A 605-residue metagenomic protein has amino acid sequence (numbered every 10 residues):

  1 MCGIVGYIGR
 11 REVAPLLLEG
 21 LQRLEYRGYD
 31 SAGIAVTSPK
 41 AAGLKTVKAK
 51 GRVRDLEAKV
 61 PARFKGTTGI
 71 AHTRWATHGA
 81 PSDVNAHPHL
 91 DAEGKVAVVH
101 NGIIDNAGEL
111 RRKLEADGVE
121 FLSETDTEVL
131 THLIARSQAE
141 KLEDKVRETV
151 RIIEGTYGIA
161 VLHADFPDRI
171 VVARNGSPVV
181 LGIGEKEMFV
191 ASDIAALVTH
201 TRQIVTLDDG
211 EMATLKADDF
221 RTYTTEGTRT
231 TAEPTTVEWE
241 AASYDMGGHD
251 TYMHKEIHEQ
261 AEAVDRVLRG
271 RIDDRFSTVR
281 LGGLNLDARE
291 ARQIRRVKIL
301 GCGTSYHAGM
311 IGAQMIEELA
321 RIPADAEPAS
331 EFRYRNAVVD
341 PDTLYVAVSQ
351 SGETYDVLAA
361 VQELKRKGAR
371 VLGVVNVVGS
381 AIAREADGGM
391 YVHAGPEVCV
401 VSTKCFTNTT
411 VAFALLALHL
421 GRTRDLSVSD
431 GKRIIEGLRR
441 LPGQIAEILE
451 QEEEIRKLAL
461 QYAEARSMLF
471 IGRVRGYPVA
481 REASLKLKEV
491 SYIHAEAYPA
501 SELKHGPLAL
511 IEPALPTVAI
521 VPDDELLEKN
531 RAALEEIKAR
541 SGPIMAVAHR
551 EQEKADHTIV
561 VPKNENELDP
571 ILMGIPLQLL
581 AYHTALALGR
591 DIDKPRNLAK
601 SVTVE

Functional and structural regions predicted by a protein language model:
M1-M246, D250-T251, E259, D265-R296 (+5 more regions): Conserved short alpha-helical segments that host acidic/polar catalytic motifs at enzyme active sites
F166, N175-S177, K186, I204-G248 (+2 more regions): A SIS-like phosphosugar-recognition module
